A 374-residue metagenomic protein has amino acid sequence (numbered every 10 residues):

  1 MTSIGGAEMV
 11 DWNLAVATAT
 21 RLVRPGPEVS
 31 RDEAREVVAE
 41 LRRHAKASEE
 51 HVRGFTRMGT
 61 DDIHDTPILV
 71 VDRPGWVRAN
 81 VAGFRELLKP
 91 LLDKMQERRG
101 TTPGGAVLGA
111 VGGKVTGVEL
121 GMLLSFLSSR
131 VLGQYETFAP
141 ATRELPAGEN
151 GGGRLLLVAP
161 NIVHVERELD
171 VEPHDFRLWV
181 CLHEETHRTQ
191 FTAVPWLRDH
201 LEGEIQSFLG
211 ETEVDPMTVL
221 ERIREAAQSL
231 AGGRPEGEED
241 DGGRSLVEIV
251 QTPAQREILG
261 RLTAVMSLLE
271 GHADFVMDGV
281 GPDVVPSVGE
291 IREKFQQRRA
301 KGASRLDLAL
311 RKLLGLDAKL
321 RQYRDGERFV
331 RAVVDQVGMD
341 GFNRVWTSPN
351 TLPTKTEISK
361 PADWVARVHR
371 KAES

Functional and structural regions predicted by a protein language model:
M1-L88, Q336-S374: N-terminal low-structure segments adjacent to metalloprotease catalytic domains across cellular compartments
S3-I4, T101-A106, T142-G151, L220-R244 (+1 more regions): Intrinsically disordered, low-complexity linkers and terminal tails enriched in Pro/Gly and often acidic or mixed-charge
V38, N80, R85, G153-L155 (+4 more regions): A structural signal for the main folded, soluble domain(s) of proteins
H44-P160: Auxiliary, metal-adjacent structural segments of Zn-dependent hydrolase domains
L124-Y135, T192-E248, P253, E257-V285: Post-HExxH zinc-binding segment in Zn-dependent metallohydrolases
N161-V180: Short pre-active-site segment immediately N-terminal to the catalytic Zn-binding motif
F176-T192, V330: Active-site recognition of the HExxH zinc-binding catalytic motif
R244-S374: Pan-zinc metallopeptidase signature
